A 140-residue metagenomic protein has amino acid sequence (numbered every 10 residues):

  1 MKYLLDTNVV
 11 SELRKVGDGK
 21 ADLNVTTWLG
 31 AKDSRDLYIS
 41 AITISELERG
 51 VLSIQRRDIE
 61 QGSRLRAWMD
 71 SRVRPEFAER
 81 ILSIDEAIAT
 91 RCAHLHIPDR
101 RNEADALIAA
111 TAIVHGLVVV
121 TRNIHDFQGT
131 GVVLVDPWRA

Functional and structural regions predicted by a protein language model:
M1, T27-G30, R72-V73, I81 (+2 more regions): Short secondary-structure boundary/capping segments
M1-K2, A109, I113-A140: Acidic, PIN/NYN-like endoribonuclease modules and their adjacent C-terminal/linker elements
M1-T43, S53-D70, D99: Short, well-structured N-terminal submotif of metal-dependent ribonuclease cores
V10, I44-L47, A89, F127: A generic structural signal for short hydrophobic patches within well-formed alpha-helices
R14-G17, V51, H96, G131 (+1 more regions): Short, flexible helix/strand-to-coil boundary loops that buttress conserved ligand/catalytic motifs in alpha/beta
Y38-S40, L82, V120, V135: Hydrophobic/aromatic beta-strand patches that form the interior of the parallel beta-sheet core in alpha/beta enzyme
A41-I42, D85, N123, W138: Residues at the C-termini of beta-strands that transition into short coil/loop
R49-R57, S63, R74-V120: Active-site neighborhoods of divalent-metal-dependent phosphate/nucleic-acid chemistry enzymes
